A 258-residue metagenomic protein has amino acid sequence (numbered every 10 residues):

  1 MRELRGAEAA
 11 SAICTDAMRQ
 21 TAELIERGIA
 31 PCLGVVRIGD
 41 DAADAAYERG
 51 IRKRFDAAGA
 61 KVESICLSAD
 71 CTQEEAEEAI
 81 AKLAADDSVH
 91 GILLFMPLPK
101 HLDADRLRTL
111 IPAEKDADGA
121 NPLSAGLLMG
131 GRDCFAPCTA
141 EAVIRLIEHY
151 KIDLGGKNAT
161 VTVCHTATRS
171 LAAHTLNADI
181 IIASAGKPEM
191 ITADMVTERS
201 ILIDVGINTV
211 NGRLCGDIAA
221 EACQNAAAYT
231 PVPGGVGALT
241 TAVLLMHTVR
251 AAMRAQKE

Functional and structural regions predicted by a protein language model:
M1-I29: Positively charged, low-complexity intrinsically disordered leader regions
A30-G39: Short beta-strand segments enriched in small/hydrophobic residues
A45-A58, K157: Short, solvent-exposed amphipathic alpha-helices that sit in or adjacent to ligand/effector-binding or catalytic
F55-A69, V161-V163: Short beta-strand elements in bilobed, periplasmic/extracellular small-molecule ligand-binding domains
E75-D87: Short, well-structured alpha-helical segments in soluble
L93-G155: Anion-binding alpha/beta catalytic cores of soluble intermediary-metabolism enzymes, centered on
V161-K257: Rossmann-like adenosine-cofactor binding region
